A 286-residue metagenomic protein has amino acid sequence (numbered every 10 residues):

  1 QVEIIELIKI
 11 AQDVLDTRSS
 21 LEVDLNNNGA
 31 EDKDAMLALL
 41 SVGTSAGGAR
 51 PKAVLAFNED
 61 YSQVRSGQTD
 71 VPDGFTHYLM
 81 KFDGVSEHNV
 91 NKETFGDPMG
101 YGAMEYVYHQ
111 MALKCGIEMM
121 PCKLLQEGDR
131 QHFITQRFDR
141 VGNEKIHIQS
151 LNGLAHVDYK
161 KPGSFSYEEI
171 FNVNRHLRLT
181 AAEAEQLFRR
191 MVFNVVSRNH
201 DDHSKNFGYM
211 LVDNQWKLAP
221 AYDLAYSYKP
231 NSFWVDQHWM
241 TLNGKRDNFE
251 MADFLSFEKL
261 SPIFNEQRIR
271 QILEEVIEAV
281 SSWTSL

Functional and structural regions predicted by a protein language model:
Q1-S204, G208-L286: Phosphate/dinucleotide-binding and metal-coordinating scaffold of catalytic cores in nucleotide-dependent enzymes
